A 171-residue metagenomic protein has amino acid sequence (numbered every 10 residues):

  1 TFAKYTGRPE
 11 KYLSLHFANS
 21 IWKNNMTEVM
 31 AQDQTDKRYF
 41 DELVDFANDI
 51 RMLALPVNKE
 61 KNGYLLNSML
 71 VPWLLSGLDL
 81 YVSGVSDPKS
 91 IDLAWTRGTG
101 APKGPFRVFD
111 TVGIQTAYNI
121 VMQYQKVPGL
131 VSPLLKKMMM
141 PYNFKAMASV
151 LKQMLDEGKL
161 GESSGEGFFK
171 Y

Functional and structural regions predicted by a protein language model:
T1-K59, G63, N67-S68: Rossmann-fold dinucleotide-binding core
K37-E42, N48-K61, P72, L78 (+1 more regions): NAD(P)-dependent Rossmann-like dehydrogenase/reductase catalytic/cofactor-binding core
